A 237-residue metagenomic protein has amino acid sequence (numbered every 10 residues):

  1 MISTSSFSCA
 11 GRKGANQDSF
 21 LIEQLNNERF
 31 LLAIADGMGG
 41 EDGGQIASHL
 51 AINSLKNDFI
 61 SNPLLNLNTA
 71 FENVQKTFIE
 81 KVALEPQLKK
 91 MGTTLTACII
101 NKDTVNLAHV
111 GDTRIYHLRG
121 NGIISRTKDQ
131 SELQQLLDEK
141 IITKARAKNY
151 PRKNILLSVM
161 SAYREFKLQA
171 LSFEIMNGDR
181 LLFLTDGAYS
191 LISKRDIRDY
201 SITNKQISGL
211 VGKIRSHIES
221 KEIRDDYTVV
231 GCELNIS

Functional and structural regions predicted by a protein language model:
M1-S237: PP2C/PPM-type serine/threonine phosphatase catalytic domain
